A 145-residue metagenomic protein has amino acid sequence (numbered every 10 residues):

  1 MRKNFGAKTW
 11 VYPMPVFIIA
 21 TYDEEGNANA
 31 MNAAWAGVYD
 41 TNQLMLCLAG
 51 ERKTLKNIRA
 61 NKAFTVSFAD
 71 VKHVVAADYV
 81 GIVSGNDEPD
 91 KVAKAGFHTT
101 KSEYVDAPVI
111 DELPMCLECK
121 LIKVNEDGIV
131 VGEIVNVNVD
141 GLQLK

Functional and structural regions predicted by a protein language model:
M1-M31, G37-K145: Active-site-proximal mixed secondary-structure blocks
